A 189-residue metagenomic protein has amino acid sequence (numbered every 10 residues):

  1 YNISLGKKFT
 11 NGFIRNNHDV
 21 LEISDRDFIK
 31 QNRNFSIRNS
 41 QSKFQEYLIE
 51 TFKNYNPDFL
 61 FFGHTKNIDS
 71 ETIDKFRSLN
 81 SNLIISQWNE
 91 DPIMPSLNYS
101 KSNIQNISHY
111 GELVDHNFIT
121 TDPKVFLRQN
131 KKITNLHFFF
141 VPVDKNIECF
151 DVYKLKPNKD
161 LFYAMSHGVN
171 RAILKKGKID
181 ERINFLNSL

Functional and structural regions predicted by a protein language model:
Y1-Y47, Y55, G63-T72, S102-L189: Nucleotide-sugar donor-binding catalytic core of glycosyltransferases
F59-F61, S86-W88, F118: Structural motif
F76-Q87: Charged, glycine-enriched surface loops/patches that mediate electrostatic binding to polyanionic ligands
S86-Y99: A short, histidine- and acid-enriched strand-loop-helix "catalytic/donor-clamping" loop that lines the nucleotide-sugar
